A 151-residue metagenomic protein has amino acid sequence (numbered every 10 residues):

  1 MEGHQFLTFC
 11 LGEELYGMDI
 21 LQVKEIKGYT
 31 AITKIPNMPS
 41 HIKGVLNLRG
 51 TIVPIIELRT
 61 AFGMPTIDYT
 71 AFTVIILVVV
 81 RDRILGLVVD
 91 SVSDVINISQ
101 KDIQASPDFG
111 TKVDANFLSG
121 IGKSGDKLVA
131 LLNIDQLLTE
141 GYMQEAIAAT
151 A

Functional and structural regions predicted by a protein language model:
M1-A151: An acidic, low-aromatic, low-complexity terminal/linker signal
